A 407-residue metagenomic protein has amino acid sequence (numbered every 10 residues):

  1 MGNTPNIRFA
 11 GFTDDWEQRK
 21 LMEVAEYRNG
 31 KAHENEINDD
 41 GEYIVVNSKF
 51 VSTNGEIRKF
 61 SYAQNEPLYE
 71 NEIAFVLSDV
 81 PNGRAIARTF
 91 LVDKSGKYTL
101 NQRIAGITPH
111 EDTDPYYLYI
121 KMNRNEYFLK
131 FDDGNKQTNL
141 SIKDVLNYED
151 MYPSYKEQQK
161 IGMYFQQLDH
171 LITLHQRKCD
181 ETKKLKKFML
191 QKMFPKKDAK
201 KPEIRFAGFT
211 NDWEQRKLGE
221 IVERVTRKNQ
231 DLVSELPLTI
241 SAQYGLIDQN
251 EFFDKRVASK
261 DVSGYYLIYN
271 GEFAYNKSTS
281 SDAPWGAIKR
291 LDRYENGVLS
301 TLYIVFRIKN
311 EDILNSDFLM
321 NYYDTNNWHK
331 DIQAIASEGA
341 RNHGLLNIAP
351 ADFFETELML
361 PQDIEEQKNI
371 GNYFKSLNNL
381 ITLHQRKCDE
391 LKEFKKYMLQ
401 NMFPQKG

Functional and structural regions predicted by a protein language model:
M1-G407: Feature detects amphipathic, helix-rich regulatory segments
